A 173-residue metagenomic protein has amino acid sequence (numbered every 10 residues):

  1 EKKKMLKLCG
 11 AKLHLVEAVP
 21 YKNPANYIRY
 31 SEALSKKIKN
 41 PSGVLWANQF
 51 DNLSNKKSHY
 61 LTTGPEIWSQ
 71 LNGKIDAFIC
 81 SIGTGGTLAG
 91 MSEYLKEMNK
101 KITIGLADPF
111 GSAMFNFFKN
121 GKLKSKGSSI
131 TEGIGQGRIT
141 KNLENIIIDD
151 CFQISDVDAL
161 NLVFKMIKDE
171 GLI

Functional and structural regions predicted by a protein language model:
E1-K3, S81-S92, M114: Short glycine/serine/threonine-rich phosphate/pyrophosphate-binding segments that cradle anionic phosphate groups
E1-Y30: A glycine-rich helix N-cap at a beta->alpha junction
L6, I67, I104: Conserved hydrophobic/aromatic pocket- or pore-lining residues that grip, position, or stack substrates in active sites
K7, S92-N99: Surface-exposed amphipathic alpha-helices with a cationic face
V16, Q49, G105-A107: Generic beta-sheet signal
Y27-E32, I38, G43, E97-I173: Active-site/ligand-binding loops adjacent to catalytic centers
E32-K36, G64, W68-N72, S92 (+2 more regions): Generic structural signal for well-ordered alpha-helical scaffold segments
P41-G83, N145, D149, V157-L172: Active-site/ligand-binding-proximal alpha/beta "capping" segment
